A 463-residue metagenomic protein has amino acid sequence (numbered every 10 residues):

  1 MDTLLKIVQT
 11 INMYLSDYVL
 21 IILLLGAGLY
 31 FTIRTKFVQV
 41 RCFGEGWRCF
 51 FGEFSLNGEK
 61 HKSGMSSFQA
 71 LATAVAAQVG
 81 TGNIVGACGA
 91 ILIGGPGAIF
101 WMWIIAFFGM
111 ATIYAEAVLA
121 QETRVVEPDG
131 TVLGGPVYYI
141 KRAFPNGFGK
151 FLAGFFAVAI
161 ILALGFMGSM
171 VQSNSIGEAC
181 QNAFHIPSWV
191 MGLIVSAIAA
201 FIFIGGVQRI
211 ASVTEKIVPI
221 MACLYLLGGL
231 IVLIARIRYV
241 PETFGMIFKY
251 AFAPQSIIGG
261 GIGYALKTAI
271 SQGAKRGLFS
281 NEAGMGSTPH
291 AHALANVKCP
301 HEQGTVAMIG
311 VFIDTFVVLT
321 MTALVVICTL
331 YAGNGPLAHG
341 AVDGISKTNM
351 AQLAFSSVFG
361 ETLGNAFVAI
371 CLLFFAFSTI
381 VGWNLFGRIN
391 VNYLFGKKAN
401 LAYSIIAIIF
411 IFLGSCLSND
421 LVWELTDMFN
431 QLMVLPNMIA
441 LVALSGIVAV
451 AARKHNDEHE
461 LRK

Functional and structural regions predicted by a protein language model:
M1-T81, I91-A98, G109, F412 (+2 more regions): N-terminal alpha-helical transmembrane segments of multi-pass membrane transport and channel/translocase proteins
D2-L4, R34-Q39, N83-A87, G165-G177 (+5 more regions): Transmembrane helix-loop junctions in multi-pass membrane proteins
L23-Y30, R34-W47, F156, S173-C180 (+3 more regions): Membrane-interface loop-to-helix entry segments
F31-T32, I105-G130, V137, K141-N174 (+3 more regions): Helix-loop-helix module between adjacent transmembrane segments
F37-M65, G89, G95-P96, A111-G147 (+4 more regions): Flexible loop linkers connecting adjacent transmembrane helices in multi-pass alpha-helical membrane transporters
G58-L92, L119-E122, P128-V137, K141-A143 (+2 more regions): Alpha-helical membrane segments and immediately flanking helix-loop junctions that form or couple to the substrate/ion
F108-E116, L193-V207, V218-R238, S271 (+3 more regions): Selective recognition of specific alpha-helical transmembrane segments in multi-pass small-molecule
A115-P128, L230-M246, P254-G261, L294-N296 (+3 more regions): Extracellular/periplasmic helix-exit of transmembrane alpha-helices
